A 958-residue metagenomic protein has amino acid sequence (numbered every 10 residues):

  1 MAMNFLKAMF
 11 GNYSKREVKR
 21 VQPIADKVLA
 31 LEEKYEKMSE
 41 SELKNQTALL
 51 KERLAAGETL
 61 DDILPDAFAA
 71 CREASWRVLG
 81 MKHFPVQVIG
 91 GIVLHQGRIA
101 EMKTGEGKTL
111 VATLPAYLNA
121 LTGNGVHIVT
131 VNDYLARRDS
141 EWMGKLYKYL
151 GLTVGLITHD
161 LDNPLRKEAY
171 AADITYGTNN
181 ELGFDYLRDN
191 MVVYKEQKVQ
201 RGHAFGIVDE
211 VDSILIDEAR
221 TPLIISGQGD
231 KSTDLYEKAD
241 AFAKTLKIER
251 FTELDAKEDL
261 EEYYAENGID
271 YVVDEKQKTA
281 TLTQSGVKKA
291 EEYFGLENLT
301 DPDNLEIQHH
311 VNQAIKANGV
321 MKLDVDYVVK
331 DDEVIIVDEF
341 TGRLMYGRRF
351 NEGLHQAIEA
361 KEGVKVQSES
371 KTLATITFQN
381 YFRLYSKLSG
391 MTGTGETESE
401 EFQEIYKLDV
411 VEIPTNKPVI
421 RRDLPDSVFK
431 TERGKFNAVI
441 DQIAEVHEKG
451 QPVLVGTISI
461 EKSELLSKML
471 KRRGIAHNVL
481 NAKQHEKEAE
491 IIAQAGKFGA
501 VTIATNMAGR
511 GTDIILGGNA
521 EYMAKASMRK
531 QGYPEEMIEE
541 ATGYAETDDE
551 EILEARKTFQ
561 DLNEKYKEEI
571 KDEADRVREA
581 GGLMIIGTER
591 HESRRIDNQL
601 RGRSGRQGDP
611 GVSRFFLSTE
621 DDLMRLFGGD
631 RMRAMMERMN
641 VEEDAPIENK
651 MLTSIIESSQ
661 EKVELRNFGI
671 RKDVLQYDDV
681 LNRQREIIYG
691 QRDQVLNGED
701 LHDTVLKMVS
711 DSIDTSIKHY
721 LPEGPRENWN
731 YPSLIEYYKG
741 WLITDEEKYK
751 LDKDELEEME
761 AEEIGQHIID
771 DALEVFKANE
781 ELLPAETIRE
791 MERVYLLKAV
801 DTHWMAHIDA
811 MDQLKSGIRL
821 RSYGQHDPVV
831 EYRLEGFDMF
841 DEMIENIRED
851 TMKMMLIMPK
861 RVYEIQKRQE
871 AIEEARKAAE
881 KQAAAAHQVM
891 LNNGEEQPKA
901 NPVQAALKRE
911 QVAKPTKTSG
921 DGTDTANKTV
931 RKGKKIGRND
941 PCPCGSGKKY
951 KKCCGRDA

Functional and structural regions predicted by a protein language model:
M1-S618, D622-N640, G690, K707 (+1 more regions): Conserved P-loop NTPase motor core
G11, K15, A30, K34-K37 (+10 more regions): General structural signal for alpha-helix termini and helix-helix connectors
V18-V21, E36-K44, G57-F68, F84 (+20 more regions): Conserved phosphate/pyrophosphate-binding and hydrolysis machinery centered on Walker-type P-loop NTPases, extending
L29-E32, K51, R72, Q660 (+4 more regions): Structural signal for well-ordered, non-membrane alpha-helices
A67-R72, L94, T175, V211 (+9 more regions): Core structural elements
G155, Q367-S368, D644-E648, M852: Acidic/polar loop patches that form or flank catalytic/metal-binding clefts of enzymes that bind anionic ligands
F615-F616, D622, L626, M632-V674 (+1 more regions): Arginine-glycine-biased low-complexity disordered regions
Q691-A958: Acidic/negatively charged segments and metal-coordination signatures
